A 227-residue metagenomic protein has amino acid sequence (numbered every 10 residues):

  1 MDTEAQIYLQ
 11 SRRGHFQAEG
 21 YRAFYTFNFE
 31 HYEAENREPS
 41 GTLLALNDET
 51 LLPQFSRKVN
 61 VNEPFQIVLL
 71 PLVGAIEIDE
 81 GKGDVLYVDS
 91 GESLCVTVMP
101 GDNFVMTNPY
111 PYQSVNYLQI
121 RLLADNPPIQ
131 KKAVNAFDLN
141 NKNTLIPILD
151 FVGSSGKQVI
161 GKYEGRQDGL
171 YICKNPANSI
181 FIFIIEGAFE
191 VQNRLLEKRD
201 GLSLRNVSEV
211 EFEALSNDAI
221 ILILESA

Functional and structural regions predicted by a protein language model:
M1-R12, A227: Short, Lys/Arg-enriched, disordered terminal segments
I7-E35, T42-E63, A75-E80, D84-G101 (+2 more regions): Conserved short histidine dyad/triad with adjacent acidic residue
G41, L72, S114-L118, T144: A generic structural signal for short beta-strands and their flanking turns/coil linkers
L52-P53, P127-I129, E190: Short, acidic Gly/Pro/Ser/Thr-rich loop/turn segments
E63-E77, R121, K174-E190: Short, conserved beta-strand element in jelly-roll/cupin
K82-D89, N108-Y110, K132-F137: "Short basic amphipathic alpha-helical interaction patches in structured regions
V98-P128, F151-S154, R205-A227: Ligand-binding loop in jelly-roll beta-barrel domains
A133-L222: Acidic/His-leaning functional-site neighborhoods
